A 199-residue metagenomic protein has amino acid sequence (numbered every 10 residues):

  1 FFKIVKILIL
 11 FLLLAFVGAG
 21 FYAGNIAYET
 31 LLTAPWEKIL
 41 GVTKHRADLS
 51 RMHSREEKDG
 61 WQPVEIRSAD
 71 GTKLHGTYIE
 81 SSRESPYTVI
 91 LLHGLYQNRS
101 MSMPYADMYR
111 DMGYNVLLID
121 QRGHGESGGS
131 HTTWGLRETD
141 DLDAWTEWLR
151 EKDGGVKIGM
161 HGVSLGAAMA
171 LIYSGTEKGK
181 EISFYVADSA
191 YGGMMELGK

Functional and structural regions predicted by a protein language model:
F11-R67: An N-terminal hydrophobic leader/cap segment in hydrolases
A69-E80: A short loop-to-beta-strand scaffold at the N-terminal edge of the catalytic core in hydrolase folds
P86-G94: Short beta-strand element of the alpha/beta-hydrolase
L95-M108, Q121: The serine-hydrolase catalytic nucleophile loop
M108-G128: Conserved alpha/beta-hydrolase
T132-D153: Alpha/beta-hydrolase active-site loop
D153-S164: Alpha/beta-hydrolase fold nucleophile elbow
I172-K199: Hydrolase active-site cap/lid region
